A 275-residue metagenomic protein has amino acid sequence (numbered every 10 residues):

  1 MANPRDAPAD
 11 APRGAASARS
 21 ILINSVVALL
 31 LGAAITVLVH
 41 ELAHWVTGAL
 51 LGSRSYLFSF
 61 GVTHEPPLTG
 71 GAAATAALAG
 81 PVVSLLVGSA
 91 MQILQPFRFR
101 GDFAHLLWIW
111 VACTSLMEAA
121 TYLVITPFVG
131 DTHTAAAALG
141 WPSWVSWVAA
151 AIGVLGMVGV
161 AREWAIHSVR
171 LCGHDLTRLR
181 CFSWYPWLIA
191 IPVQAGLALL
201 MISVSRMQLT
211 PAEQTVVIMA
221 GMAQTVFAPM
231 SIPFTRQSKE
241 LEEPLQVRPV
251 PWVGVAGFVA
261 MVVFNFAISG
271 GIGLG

Functional and structural regions predicted by a protein language model:
A2-A16, H167-P186, S238-P249: Membrane-interfacial, low-structure loops and terminal tails that flank and connect transmembrane helices in multi-pass
A2-V37, L85-M91: Hydrophobic, membrane-interfacing alpha helices
A16, S20, A28-L78, V82: Small-residue-rich helix-interface/hinge motifs
L30-L31, T36, Q246-G273: Final/C-terminal transmembrane alpha-helix of multipass membrane proteins
V39, H44-V46, L116-T126, M261-S269: C-terminal TM-helix exit segments that contain a strictly Trp-centered aromatic cap at the helix terminus
P67-S168, Y185-A195, Q224-P233: Metalloprotease/metallohydrolase-associated module, dominated by Zn2+-dependent proteases
G70, S203-F227: Short alpha-helical packing/oligomerization segments
Y122-D131, L197-P211, P233-S238, N265-G275: Juxtamembrane "helix-exit" motif on the non-cytosolic side of transmembrane helices
